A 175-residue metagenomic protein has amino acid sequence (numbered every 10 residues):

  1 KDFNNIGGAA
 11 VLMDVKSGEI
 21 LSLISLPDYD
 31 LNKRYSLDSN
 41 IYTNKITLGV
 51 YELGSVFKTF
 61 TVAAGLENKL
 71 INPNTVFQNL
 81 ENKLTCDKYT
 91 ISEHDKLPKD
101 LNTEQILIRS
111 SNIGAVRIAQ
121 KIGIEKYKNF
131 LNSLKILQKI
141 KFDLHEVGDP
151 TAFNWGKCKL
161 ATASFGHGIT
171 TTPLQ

Functional and structural regions predicted by a protein language model:
K1-N4, I46: Short, basic/aromatic recognition patches
G8-S55, F60-Q175: Beta-lactam-recognizing serine transpeptidase/beta-lactamase-like catalytic domain environment
